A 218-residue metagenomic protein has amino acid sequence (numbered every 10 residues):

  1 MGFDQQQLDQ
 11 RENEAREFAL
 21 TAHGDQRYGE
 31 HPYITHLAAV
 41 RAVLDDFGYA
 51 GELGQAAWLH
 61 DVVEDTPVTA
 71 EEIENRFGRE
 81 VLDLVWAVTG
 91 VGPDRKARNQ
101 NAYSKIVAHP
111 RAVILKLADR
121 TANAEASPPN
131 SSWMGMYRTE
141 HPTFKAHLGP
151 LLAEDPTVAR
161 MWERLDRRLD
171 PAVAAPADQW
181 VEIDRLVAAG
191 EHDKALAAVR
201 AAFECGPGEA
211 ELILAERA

Functional and structural regions predicted by a protein language model:
M1-A177: Active-site helical microenvironments for divalent-metal-assisted chemistry
A175-A218: Short, amphipathic alpha-helical interaction segments embedded in low-complexity terminal/linker regions of eukaryotic
